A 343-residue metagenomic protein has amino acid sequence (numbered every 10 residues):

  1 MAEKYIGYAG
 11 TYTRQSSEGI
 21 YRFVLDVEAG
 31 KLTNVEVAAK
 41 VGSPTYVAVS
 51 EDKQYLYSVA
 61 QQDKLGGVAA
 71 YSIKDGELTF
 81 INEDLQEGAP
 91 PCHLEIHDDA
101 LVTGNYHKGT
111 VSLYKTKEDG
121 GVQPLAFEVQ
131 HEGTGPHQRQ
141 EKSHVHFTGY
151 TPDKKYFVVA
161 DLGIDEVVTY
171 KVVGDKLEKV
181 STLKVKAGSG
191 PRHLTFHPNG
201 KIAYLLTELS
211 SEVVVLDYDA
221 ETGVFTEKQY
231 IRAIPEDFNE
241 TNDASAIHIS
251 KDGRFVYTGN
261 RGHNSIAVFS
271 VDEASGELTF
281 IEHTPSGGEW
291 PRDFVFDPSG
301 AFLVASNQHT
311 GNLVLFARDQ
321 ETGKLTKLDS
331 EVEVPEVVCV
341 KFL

Functional and structural regions predicted by a protein language model:
K4-Y5, D52-Q54, D98-D99, D153-K155 (+3 more regions): Short coil/turn segments that connect the beta-strands within blades of beta-propeller domains
A9-T13, S58-Q62, T103-Y106, V159-L162 (+4 more regions): Conserved beta-strand positions in repeat-built beta-propeller and related beta-rich domains
S16, S43-T45, P90, H144 (+5 more regions): Beta-rich catalytic cores
F23-G30, Y71-E77, Y114-Q123, Y170-K176 (+3 more regions): Short loop/turn segments immediately following beta-strands, especially the blade-tip and inter-blade linker loops
L78-F147: Asp-box/WD-like beta-propeller blade repeats and closely related beta-sheet repeat scaffolds
A126-Q140, K228-N239, V332-L343: Surface-exposed loop and turn segments in beta-propeller and other repeat-based domains that flank or scaffold
N242-S275, H283-A305: Loop/turn-rich, solvent-exposed surfaces of beta-rich toroidal or solenoidal domains
